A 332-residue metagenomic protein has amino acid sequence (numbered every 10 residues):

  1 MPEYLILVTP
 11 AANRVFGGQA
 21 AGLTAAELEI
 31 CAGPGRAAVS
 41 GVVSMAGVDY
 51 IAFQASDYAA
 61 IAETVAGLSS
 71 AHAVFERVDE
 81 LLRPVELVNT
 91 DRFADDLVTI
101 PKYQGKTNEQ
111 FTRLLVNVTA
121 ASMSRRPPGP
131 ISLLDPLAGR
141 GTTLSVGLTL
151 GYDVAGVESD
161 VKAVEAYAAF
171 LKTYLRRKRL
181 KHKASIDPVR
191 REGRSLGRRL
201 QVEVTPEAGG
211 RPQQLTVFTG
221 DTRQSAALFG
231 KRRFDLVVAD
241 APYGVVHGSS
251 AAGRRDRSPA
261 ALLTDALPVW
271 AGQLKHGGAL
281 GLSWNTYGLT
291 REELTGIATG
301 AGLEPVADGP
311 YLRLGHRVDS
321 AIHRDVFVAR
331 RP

Functional and structural regions predicted by a protein language model:
M1-E27, R77-L134, A138-P332: Class I S-adenosyl-L-methionine-dependent methyltransferase catalytic core
P2-L82: N-terminal auxiliary segments of SAM/dcSAM-dependent transferases
